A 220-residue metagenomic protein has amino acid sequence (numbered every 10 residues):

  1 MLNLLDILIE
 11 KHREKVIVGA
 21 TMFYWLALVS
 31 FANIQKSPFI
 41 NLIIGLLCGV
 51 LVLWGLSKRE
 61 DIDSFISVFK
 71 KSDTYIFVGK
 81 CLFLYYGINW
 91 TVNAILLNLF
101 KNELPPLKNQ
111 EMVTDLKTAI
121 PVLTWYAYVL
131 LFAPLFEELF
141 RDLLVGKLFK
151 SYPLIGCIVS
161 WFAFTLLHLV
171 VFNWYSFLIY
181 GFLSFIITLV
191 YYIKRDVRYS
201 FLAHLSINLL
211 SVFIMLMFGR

Functional and structural regions predicted by a protein language model:
L2-L8, F39-G79, I193-R195: Membrane-helix interface linkers and caps
K11-D61, N109: Alpha-helical transmembrane segments in multi-pass membrane proteins
R13-V18, N41-G45, D73-C81, P121-Y126 (+3 more regions): Residue-level signature of transmembrane alpha-helical entry/exit and packing/kink sites in multi-pass membrane
F23-L28, C48-V52, L84-N93, S160 (+2 more regions): Alpha-helical transmembrane segments of multipass membrane proteins
W25, P121-R220: Transmembrane helix-loop-helix hairpins at the membrane interface of multi-pass integral membrane proteins
L28-A32, L56-E60, N89-K101, F136-R141 (+2 more regions): Membrane-water interface at transmembrane helix exits
S37-I44, Q110-T114, S176-F185: Non-cytosolic membrane-interface motifs at loop->transmembrane helix junctions
D63-A133: Juxtamembrane helix-loop-helix connectors linking adjacent transmembrane helices in multi-pass membrane enzymes
